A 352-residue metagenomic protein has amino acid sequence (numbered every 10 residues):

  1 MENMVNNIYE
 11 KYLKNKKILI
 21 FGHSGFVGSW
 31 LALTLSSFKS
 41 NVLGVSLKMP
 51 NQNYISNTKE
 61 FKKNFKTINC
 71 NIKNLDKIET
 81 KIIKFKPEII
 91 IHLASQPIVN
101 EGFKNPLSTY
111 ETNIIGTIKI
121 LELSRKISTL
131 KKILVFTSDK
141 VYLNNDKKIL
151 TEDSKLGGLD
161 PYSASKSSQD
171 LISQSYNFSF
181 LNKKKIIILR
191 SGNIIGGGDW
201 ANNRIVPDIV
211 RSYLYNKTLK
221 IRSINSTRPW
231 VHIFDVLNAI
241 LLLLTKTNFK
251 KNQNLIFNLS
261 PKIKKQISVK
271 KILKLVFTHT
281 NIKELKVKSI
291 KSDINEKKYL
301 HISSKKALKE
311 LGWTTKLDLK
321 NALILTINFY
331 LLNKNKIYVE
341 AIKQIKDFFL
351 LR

Functional and structural regions predicted by a protein language model:
M1-M4, S36-F38, Y213-R352: C-terminal substrate-binding subdomain of Rossmann-fold SDR/epimerase-dehydratase oxidoreductases
M1-S191, Q344, F348-L351: N-terminal Rossmann-like NAD(P)+-binding domain of SDR-like oxidoreductases, especially those catalyzing
P50, V141-Y142, I194-G196, V236 (+1 more regions): Conserved sequence/active-site signature of Rossmann-fold short-chain dehydrogenase/reductase
L75-D76, E88, N100, L107 (+8 more regions): Residues in well-ordered alpha-helical elements
K81-F85, L123, S212, A239 (+1 more regions): CheY-like receiver
G102, G192-N193, I256-L259: Short-chain dehydrogenase/reductase
K147-I149, P161-Y162, D170-K246, I272-H279: NAD(P)-dependent short-chain dehydrogenase/reductase
